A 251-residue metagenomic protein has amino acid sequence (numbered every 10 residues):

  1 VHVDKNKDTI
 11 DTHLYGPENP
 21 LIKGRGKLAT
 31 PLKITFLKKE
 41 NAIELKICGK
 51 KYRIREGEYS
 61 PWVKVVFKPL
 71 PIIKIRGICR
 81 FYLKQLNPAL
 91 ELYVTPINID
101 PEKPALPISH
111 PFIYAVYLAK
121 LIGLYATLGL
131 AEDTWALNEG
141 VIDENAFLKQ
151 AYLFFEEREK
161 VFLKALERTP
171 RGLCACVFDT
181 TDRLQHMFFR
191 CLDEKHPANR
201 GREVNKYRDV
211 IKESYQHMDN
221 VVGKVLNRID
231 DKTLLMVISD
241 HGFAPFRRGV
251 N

Functional and structural regions predicted by a protein language model:
V1-G201: His/Asp/Glu-rich, glycine-adjacent segments that coordinate divalent cations and/or stabilize oxyanion chemistry on
F147-Q150, F154, K206-V210, S214 (+1 more regions): Conserved acidic
M187-R228: Extended hydrophobic/aromatic segments used for targeting, binding, or gating
E213-N251: Metal-dependent active-site segment of extracytoplasmic phospho-/sulfohydrolases and closely related
